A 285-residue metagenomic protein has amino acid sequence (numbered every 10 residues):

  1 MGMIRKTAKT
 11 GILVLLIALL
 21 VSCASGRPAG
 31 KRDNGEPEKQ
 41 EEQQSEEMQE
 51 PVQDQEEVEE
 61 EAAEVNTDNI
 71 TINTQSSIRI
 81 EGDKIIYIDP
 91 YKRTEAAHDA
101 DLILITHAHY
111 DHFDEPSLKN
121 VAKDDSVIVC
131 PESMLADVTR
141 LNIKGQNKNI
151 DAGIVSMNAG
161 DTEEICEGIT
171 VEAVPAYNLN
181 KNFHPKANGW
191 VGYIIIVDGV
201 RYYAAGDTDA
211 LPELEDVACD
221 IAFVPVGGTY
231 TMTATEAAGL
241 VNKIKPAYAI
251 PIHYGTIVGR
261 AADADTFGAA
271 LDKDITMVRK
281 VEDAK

Functional and structural regions predicted by a protein language model:
G2-I12: Bacterial N-terminal signal peptides that target proteins for export
L19-S22: C-terminal motif of bacterial Sec signal peptides marking the signal peptidase cleavage site
P28-E42, E46-H98, L102, G153-A218 (+2 more regions): Core dinuclear metal-dependent hydrolase active-site scaffold
Y91-D137, A218-F223: Active-site metal-binding motif and surrounding structural segment of the metallo-beta-lactamase
T94-E95, H109-F113, L135-V138, D161-E164 (+4 more regions): Active-site environment of divalent metal-dependent phosphoester hydrolases
E115-V121, R140-N142, E213-V217, E236-L240: A short acidic, amphipathic alpha-helical/loop segment
N142-I165, I169, A238, N242-K285: Binuclear metal-ion centers of metallo-dependent hydrolases, dominated by the metallo-beta-lactamase
P185-G189, M232-G239, D263-T266: Charged helix-capping and loop-helix junction motifs
